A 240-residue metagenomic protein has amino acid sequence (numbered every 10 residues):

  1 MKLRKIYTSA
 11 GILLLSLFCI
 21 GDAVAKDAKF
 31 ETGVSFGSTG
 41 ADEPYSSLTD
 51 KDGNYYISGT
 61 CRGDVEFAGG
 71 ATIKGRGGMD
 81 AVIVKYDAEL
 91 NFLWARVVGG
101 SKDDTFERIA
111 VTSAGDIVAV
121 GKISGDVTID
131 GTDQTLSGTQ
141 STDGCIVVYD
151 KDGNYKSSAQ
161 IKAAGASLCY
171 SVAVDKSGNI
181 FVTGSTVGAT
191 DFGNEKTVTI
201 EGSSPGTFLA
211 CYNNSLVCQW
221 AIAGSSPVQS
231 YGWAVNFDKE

Functional and structural regions predicted by a protein language model:
M1-G11: Bacterial N-terminal signal peptides that target proteins for export
K5-Y7, I20, L90: A general, composition-driven signal for non-globular sequence regions
S9-C19: Bacterial N-terminal signal peptides
D22-E240: A sequence-level/structural motif corresponding to short, flexible coil/turn segments enriched in small polar residues
